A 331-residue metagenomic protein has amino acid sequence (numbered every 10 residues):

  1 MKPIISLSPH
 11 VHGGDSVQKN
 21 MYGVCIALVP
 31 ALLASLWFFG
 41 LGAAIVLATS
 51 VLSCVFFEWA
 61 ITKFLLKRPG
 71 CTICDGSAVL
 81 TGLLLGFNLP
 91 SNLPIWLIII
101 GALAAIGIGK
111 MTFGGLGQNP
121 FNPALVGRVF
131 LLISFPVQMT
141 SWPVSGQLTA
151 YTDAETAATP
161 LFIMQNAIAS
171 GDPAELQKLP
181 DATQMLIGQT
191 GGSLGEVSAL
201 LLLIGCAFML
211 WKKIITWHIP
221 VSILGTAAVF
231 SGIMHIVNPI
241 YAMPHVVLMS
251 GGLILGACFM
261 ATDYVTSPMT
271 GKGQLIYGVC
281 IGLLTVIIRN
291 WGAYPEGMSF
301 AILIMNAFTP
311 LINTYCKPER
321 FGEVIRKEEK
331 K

Functional and structural regions predicted by a protein language model:
M1-V55, E328-E329: N-terminal signal-anchor module of multipass membrane proteins
M1-Y22, F64, N290-K331: Cytosolic-side transmembrane-helix boundaries in multi-pass membrane proteins
S8, F56-R68, I106-G117, I204-K213 (+1 more regions): C-terminal ends of transmembrane helices
L33-L84: Membrane helical hairpin/interfacial module
L41-S53, N92-G101, M185, Q189-A199 (+1 more regions): Structural signature of hydrophobic alpha-helical transmembrane segments
L84-T152: Membrane-interface helix-loop-helix junctions at boundaries between adjacent transmembrane segments
P120-A124, H245-G252, Q274-I276, G292-M305: Loop-to-transmembrane alpha-helix initiation sites
P123-L203: Long hydrophobic alpha-helical segments that form multi-pass transmembrane helix bundles in integral membrane proteins
